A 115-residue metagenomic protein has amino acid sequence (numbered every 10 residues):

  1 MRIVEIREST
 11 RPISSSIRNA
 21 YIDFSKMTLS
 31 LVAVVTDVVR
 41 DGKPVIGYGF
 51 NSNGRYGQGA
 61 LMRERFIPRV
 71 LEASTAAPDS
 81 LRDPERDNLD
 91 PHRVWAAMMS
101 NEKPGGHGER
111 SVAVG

Functional and structural regions predicted by a protein language model:
M1-A60, R65: Structured beta-strand/loop patches that form or line metal/cofactor-binding pockets in enzymes
V39-G115: Metal- or metallocofactor-binding catalytic centers and their adjacent structured scaffolds across diverse enzyme
